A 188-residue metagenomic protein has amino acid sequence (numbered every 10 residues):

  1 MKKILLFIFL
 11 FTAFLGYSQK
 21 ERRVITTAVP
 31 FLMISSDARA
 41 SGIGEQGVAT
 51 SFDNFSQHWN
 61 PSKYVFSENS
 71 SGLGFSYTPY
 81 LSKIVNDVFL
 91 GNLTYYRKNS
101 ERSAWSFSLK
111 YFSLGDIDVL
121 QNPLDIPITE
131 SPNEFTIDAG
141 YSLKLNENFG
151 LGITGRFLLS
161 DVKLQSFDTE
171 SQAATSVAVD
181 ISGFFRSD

Functional and structural regions predicted by a protein language model:
M1-I4, E147-N148: Positively charged n-region of N-terminal signal peptides that target proteins for export
I4-A13: Sec-dependent N-terminal signal peptides
F14-S18: Sec/Tat signal peptide C-region and signal peptidase I cleavage site
Q19-D188: Subset of outer-membrane beta-barrel
